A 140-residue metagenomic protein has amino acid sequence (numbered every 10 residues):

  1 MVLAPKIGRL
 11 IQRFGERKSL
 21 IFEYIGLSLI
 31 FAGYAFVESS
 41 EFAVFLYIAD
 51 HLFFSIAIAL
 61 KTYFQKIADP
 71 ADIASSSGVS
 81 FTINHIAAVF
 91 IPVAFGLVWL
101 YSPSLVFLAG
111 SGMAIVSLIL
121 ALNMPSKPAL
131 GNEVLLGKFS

Functional and structural regions predicted by a protein language model:
L3-G15, W99: Helix-to-loop junctions at the C-terminal end of transmembrane segments in multipass secondary transporters
K18-G33, S111: Structural signature of the two symmetry-related core transmembrane helices
I25, I48, G78-I86: Transmembrane alpha-helical cores of Major Facilitator Superfamily
A35-L46: Helix-loop junctions at membrane interfaces in 12-TM secondary transporters
S55-A68: Intracellular juxtamembrane helix-capping segments at the cytosolic ends of symmetry-related transmembrane helices
P70-S80: Loop-to-transmembrane helix entry/capping segments in MFS-fold secondary transporters and related SLC/MFSD carriers
F90-V106: Transmembrane alpha-helix termini and helix-breaking/packing motifs in multi-pass membrane transporters
S111-S140: Multi-pass alpha-helical transporter architecture, strongest for 12-TM Major Facilitator/SLC carriers used
